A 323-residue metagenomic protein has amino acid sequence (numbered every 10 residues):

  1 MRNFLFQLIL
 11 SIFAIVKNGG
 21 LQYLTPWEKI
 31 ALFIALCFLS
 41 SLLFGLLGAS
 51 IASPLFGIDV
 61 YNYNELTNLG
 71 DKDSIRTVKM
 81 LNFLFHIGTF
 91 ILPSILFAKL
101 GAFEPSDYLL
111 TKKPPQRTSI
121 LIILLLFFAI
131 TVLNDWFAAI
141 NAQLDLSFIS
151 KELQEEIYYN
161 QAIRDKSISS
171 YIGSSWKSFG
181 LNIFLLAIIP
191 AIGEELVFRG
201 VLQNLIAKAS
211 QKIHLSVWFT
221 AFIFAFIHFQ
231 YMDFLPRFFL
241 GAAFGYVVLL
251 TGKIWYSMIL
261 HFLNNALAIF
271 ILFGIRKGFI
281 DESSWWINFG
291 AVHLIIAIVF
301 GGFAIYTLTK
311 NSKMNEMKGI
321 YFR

Functional and structural regions predicted by a protein language model:
I30, N64-L81, K166-S175, F279-G290: Membrane-interface segments at the starts/ends of alpha-helical transmembrane spans
F33-S50, I120-Q143, Y246-N265: Hydrophobic alpha-helical membrane-insertion segments
C37-L46, I91-I95, L124-I130, V292-N311: Hydrophobic core of alpha-helical transmembrane segments in multi-pass integral membrane proteins
G48-G101, R117-L125, I149-Q154: Alpha-helical transmembrane segments in multi-pass membrane proteins
V60-G70, D107-I189, G319-R323: Juxtamembrane helix-loop-helix connectors linking adjacent transmembrane helices in multi-pass membrane enzymes
G193-F219, Y246-K253: Membrane-interface helix/loop boundary segments of multi-pass membrane proteins
A225-W286: Functionally important transmembrane alpha-helices
F262-R323: C-terminal membrane module of polytopic membrane proteins
